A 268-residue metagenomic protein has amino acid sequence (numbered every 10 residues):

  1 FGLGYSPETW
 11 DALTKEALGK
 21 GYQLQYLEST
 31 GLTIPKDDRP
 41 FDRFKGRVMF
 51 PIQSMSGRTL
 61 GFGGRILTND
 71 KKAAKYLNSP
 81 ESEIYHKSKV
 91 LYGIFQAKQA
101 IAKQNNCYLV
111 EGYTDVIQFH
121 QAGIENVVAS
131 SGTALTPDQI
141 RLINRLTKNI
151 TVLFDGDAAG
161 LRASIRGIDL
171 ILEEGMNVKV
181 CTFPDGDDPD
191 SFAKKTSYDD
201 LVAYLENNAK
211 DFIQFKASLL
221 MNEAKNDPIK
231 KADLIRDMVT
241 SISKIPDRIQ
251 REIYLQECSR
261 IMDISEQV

Functional and structural regions predicted by a protein language model:
F1, A73-A74, A209: Generic structural motif recognizing short loop/turn segments at the entrances and edges of beta-strands
F1, Y26, F41-F44, F50 (+7 more regions): Phenylalanine-focused residue identity feature
F1, Y26, K36, V128 (+2 more regions): A generic structural-conservation signal
F1-P7: Conserved alpha/beta enzyme-core scaffolds, especially Rossmann-like or related mixed alpha/beta domains that build
P7-L146, I150, A163-S164: Phosphate-handling DNA/RNA-contact segment within nucleic-acid enzymes
S54-M55, K98-N106, P137-I150, G156-V268: A charged alpha-helical hairpin associated with nucleic-acid processing machineries
